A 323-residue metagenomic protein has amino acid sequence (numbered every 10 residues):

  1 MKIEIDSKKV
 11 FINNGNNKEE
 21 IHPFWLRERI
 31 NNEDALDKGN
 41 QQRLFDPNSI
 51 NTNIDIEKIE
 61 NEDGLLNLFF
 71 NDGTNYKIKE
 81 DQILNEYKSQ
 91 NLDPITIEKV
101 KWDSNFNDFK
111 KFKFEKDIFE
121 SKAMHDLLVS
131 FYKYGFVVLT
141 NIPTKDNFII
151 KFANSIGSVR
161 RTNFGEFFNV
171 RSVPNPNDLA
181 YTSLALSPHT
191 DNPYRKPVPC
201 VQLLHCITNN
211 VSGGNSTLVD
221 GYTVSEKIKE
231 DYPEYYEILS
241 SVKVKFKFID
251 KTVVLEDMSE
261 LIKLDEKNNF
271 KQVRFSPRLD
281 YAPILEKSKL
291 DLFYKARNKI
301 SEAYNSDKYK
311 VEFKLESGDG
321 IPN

Functional and structural regions predicted by a protein language model:
M1-F119: Motif-centric detector for short Cys/His coordination patterns
D93-F136, N141-I142, D146-S317: Active-site environment of non-heme Fe oxygenases that use a 2-His-1-carboxylate facial triad
N323: Active-site pocket scaffolds in enzymes
